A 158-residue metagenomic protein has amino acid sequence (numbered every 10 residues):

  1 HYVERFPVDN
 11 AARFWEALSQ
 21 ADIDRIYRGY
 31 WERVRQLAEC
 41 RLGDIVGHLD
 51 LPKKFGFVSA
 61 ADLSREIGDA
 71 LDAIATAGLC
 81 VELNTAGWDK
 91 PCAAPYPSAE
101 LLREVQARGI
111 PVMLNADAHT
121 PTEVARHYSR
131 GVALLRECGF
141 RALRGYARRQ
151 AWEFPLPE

Functional and structural regions predicted by a protein language model:
H1-L79: Extended substrate/RNA-proximal surfaces in nucleic-acid metabolism proteins
V58-E158: Charged catalytic cores and adjacent phosphate/nucleic-acid-binding surfaces used for phosphate/nucleic-acid chemistry
